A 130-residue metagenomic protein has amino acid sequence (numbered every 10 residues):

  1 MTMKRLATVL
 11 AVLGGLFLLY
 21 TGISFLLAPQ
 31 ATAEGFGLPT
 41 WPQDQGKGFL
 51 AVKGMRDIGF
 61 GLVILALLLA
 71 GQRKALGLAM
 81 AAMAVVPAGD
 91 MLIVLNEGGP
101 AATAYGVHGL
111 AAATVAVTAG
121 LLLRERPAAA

Functional and structural regions predicted by a protein language model:
M1-A130: Membrane-interface extramembranous regions
